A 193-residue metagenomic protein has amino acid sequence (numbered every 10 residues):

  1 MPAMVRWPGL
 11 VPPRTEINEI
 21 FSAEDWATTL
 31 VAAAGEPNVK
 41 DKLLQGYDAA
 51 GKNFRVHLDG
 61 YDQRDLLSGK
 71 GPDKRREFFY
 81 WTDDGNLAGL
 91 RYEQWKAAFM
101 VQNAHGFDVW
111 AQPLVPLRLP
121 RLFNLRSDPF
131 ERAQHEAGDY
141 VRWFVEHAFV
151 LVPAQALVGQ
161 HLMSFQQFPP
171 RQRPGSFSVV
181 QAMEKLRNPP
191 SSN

Functional and structural regions predicted by a protein language model:
M1-R6, L117-L119: Catalytic cores of eukaryotic secretory-pathway lumenal/extracellular enzymes that build and remodel glycoconjugates
P2-M4, A32, Q160: Short, well-ordered beta-strand segments
A3, W7, Q102-A104, D108 (+1 more regions): Residue-level signal for well-ordered alpha-helical segments
W7, E36, G69, Q160 (+1 more regions): A structural signal for alpha-helix termini and helix-coil/disorder junctions
V11-T15, E19, E24-R132: C-terminal cap/loop subdomain of S1 sulfatases and analogous C-terminal strand-loop tails that border
A97, N103-A104, Q112-R121, L125-N193: Long, internal low-complexity/basic segments
